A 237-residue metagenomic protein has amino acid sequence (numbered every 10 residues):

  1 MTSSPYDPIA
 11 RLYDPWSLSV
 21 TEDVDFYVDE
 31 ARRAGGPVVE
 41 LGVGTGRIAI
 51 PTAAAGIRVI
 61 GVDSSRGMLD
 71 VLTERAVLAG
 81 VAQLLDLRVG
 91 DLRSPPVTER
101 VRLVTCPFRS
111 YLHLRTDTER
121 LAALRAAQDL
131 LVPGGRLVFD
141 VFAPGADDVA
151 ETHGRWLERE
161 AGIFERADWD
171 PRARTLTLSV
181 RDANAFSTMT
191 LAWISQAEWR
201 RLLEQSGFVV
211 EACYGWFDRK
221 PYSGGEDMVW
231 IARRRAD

Functional and structural regions predicted by a protein language model:
M1-G36: Conserved class I S-adenosyl-L-methionine
G42-T45: Class I SAM-dependent methyltransferase "Motif I" SAM/SAH-binding loop
A49-S94: Class I SAM-dependent methyltransferase SAM/SAH-binding core
P96-L103: A short acidic, Gly/Pro-enriched loop at the edge of an enzyme's catalytic core that lines a small-molecule cofactor
T105-P107: A conserved beta-strand element that flanks and buttresses the S-adenosyl-L-methionine
L121-P133: A short glycine-rich, Lys/Arg-flanked "PGG" loop and its adjoining helix->strand segment in the class I
V138-R201: SAM-dependent methyltransferase
Q196-D237: C-terminal lobe and adjacent flexible extensions of AdoMet/dcAdoMet transferase-like proteins
